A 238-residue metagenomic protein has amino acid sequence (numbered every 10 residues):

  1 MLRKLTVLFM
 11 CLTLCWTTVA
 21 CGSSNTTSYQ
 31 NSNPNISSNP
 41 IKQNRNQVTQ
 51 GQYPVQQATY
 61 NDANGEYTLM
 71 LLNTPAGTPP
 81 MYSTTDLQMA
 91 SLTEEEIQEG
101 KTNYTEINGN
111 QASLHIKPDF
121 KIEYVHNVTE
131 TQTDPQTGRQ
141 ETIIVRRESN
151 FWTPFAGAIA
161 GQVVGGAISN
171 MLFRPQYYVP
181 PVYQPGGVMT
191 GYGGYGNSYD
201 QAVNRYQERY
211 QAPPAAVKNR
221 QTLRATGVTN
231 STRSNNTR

Functional and structural regions predicted by a protein language model:
M1-K4: Positively charged n-region of N-terminal signal peptides that target proteins for export
V7-C15: Hydrophobic helical h-region of N-terminal Sec-dependent signal peptides in bacterial secretory/periplasmic proteins
W16-A20: C-terminal motif of bacterial Sec signal peptides marking the signal peptidase cleavage site
G22-R238: Low-complexity, glycine/proline/serine-enriched intrinsically disordered segments
